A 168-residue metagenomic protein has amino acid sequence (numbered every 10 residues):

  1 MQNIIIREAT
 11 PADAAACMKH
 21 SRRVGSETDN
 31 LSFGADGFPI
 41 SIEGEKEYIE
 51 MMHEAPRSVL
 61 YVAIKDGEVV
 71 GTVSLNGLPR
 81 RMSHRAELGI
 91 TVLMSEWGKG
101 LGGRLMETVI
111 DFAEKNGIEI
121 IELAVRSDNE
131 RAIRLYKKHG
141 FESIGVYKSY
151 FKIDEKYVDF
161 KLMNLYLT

Functional and structural regions predicted by a protein language model:
M1-N3, E8-P39: A short, well-structured alpha-helix characteristic of acyl/acetyltransferase catalytic modules
Q2-I4, D66-T72, V158: Glycine-rich phosphate/pyrophosphate-binding loop shared by adenosine-nucleotide-utilizing enzymes
A9, V92, V125: Hydrophobic adenine-recognition pocket in adenosine-nucleotide-binding enzymes
G25, A35-S95, M106-E107, F112 (+1 more regions): Acetyl-CoA-dependent GNAT
S58, V158-L162: Short hydrophobic/aromatic beta-strand or adjacent loop that forms the aromatic wall/cage of a ligand/substrate-binding
G100: Glycine-rich phosphate-binding loop
M106, A113-A124: Conserved GNAT acetyl-CoA-binding A-motif
I120-R126, K137, E142-V158: Conserved catalytic-core motifs of GNAT/GCN5-like acyltransferases
